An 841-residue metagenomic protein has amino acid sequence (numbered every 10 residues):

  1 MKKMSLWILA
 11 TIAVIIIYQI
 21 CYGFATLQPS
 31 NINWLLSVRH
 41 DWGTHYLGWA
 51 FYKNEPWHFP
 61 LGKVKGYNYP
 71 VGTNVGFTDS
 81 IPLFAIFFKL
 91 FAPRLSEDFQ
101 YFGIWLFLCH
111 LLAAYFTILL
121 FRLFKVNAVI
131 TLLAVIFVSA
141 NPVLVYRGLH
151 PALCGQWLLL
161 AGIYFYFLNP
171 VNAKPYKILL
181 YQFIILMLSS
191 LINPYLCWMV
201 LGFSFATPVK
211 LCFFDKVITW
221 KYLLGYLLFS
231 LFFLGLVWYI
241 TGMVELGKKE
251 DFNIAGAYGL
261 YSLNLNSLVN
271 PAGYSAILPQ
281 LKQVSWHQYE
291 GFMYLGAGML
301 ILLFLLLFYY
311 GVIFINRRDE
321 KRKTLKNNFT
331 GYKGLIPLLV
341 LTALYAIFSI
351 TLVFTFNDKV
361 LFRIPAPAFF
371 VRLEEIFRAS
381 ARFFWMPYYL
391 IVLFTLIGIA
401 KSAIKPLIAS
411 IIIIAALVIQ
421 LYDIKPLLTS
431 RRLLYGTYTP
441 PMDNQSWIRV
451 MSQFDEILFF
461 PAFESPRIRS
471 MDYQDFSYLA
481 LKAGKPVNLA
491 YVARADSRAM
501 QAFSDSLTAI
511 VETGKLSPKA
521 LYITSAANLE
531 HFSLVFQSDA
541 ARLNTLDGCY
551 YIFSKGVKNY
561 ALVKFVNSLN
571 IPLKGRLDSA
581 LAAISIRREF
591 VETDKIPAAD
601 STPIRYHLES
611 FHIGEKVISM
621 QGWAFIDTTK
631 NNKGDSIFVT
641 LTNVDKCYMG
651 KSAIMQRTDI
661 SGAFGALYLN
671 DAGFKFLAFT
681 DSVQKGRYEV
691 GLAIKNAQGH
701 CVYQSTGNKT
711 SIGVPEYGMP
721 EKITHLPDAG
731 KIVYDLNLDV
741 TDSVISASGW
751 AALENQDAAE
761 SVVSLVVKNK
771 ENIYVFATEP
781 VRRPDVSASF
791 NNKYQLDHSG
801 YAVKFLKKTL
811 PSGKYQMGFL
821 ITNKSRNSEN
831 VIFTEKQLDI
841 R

Functional and structural regions predicted by a protein language model:
M1-P29, L224-S230, I315, L325-T342: Start-transfer (signal-anchor) and selected internal transmembrane alpha helices of multi-pass inner/ER membrane
K3, Y166, W198-L231, L306-R317 (+1 more regions): Perimembrane helix-loop-helix junctions
I17-L112, N141, V145, P271-S275 (+2 more regions): Membrane-interface coil-to-helix junctions
I20-A25, L132-L149, V237-L246, L265-I277 (+2 more regions): Membrane-interface helix-loop junctions at the exits of transmembrane helices
R39, L236-Y310: Periplasmic/ER-lumenal interhelical loops and adjacent helix-loop junctions in multi-pass membrane proteins
F77-I81, Q100-H110, F137-I163, L191-Y195 (+3 more regions): Membrane-interface micro-motifs in multi-pass membrane enzymes
F107, L111-L120, A128-P170, P175-L211 (+3 more regions): Membrane-embedded helix bundles of polyisoprenyl
A580-R841: Basic, ligand-binding patches in group-transfer machinery, especially extracytoplasmic/periplasmic segments
